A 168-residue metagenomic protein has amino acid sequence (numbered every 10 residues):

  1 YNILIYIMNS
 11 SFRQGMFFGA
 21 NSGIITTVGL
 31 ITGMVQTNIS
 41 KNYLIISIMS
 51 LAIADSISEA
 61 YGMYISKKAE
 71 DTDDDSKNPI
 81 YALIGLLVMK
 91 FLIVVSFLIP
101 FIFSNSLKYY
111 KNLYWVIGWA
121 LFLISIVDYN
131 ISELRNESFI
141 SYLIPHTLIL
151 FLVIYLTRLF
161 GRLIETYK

Functional and structural regions predicted by a protein language model:
N2-F101, L113-A120, V153, T157: Hydrophobic, small-residue-rich transmembrane alpha-helices and their short perimembrane loops in multi-pass membrane
Y61, S138, F160: Residue-level signal for inorganic ion chemistry
F103-Y110: Membrane interface segments of multi-pass transport proteins and intramembrane proteases
F122-I124: Hydrophobic packing and interface segments
Y129-F151: Interfacial loop-to-transmembrane junctions
R158-K168: Juxtamembrane boundary at the C-terminal end of a transmembrane helix
